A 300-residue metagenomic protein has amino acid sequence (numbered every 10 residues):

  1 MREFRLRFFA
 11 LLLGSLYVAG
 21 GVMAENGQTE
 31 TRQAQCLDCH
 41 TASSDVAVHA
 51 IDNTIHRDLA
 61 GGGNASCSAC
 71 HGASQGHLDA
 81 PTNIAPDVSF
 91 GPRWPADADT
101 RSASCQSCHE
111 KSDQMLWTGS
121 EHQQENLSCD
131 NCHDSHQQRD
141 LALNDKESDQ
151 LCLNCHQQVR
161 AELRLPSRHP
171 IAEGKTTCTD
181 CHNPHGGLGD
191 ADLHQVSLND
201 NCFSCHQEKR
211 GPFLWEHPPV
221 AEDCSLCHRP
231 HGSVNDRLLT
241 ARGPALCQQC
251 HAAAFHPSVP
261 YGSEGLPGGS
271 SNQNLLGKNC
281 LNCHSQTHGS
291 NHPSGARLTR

Functional and structural regions predicted by a protein language model:
M1-L6: N-terminal secretory signal peptides that target proteins for export/translocation
F8-G20: Bacterial N-terminal signal peptides
G21-R300: Short sequence/structural segments immediately N-terminal
